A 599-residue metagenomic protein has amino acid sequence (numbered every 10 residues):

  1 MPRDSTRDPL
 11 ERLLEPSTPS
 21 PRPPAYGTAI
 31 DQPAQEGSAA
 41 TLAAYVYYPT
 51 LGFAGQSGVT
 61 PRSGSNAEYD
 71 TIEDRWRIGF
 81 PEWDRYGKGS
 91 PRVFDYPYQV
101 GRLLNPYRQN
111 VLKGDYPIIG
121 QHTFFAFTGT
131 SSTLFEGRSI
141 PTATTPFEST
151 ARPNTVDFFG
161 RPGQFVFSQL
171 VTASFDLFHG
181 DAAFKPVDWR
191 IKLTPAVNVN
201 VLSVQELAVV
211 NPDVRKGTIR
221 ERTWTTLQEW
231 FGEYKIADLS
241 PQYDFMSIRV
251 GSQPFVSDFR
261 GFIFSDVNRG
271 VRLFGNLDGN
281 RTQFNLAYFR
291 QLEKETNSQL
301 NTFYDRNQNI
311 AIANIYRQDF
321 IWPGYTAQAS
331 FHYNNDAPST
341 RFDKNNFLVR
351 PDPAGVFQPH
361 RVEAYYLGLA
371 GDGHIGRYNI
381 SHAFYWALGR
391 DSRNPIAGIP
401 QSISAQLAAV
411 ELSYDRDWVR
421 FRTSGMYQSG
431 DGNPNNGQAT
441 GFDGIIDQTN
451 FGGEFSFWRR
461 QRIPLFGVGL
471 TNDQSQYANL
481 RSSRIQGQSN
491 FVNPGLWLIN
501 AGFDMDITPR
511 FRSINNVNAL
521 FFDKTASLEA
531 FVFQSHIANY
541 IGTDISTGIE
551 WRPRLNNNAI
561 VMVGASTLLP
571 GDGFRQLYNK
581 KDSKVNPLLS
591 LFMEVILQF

Functional and structural regions predicted by a protein language model:
M1-V187, D417, F421, N433 (+1 more regions): N-terminal periplasmic/intermembrane-space "pro-region" immediately following the signal or transit peptide
V59-T60, S65-A67, D74-R77, L103-G120 (+7 more regions): Outer-membrane beta-barrel channel domains
V93-F127, R138-T142, F178-I191, I236-M246 (+6 more regions): Short loop/turn motifs that connect adjacent beta-strands in outer-membrane beta-barrel proteins
A126-L134, D188-A196, S247-R249, Q328-S330 (+5 more regions): Outer-envelope exported proteins of Gram-negative bacteria
T142-T144, V156-Q164, V204-A208, G217-R222 (+9 more regions): Extracellular/periplasm-exposed beta-strand and loop segments of Gram-negative cell-envelope proteins, dominated by
Q242-F245, Q253-A439, W497-I499, D506-I507 (+4 more regions): Signature for the C-terminal beta-barrel architecture of outer-membrane proteins
G425-Q428, G432-Y540: C-terminal structural cap/anchor segments
P553-F599: Predominantly the C-terminal beta-signal and adjacent terminal strand-loop region of outer-membrane beta-barrel
